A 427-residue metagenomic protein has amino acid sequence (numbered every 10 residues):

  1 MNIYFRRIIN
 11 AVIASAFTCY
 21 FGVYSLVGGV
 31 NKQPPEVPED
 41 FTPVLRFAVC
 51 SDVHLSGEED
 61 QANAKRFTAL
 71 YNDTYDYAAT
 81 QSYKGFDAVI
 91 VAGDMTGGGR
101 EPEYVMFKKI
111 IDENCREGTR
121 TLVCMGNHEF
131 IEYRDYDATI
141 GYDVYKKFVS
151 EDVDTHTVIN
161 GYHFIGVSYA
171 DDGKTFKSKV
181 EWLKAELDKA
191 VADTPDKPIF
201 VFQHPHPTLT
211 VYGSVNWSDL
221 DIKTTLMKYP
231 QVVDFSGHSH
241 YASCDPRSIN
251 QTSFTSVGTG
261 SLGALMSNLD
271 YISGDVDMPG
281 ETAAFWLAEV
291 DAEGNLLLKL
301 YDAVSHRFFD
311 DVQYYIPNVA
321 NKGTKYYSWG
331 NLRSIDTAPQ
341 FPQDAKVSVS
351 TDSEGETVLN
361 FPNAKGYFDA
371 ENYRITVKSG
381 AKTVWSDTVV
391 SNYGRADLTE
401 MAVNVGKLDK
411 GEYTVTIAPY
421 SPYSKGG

Functional and structural regions predicted by a protein language model:
M1-V30: Gram-positive cell-envelope targeting signals
Y24-P102: N-terminal active-site segment of His-dependent metallophosphoesterases
V49-S51, D87-D94, R120-N127, F200-H204 (+2 more regions): Active-site neighborhood of phospho(di)ester-bond hydrolases with catalytic His/Asp-centered motifs
R100-D188, D193-T194, D221-K228, C244-P279 (+1 more regions): Extended active-site neighborhood of metal-dependent phosphoesterases/phosphodiesterases
A190-Y212: Short acidic, glycine-rich surface-loop motifs adjacent to enzyme active sites
R247-Q343: Binuclear metal-dependent phosphoesterase catalytic core
G355-F368: Conserved aromatic anchor
K407-K425: Beta-strand-rich modules
